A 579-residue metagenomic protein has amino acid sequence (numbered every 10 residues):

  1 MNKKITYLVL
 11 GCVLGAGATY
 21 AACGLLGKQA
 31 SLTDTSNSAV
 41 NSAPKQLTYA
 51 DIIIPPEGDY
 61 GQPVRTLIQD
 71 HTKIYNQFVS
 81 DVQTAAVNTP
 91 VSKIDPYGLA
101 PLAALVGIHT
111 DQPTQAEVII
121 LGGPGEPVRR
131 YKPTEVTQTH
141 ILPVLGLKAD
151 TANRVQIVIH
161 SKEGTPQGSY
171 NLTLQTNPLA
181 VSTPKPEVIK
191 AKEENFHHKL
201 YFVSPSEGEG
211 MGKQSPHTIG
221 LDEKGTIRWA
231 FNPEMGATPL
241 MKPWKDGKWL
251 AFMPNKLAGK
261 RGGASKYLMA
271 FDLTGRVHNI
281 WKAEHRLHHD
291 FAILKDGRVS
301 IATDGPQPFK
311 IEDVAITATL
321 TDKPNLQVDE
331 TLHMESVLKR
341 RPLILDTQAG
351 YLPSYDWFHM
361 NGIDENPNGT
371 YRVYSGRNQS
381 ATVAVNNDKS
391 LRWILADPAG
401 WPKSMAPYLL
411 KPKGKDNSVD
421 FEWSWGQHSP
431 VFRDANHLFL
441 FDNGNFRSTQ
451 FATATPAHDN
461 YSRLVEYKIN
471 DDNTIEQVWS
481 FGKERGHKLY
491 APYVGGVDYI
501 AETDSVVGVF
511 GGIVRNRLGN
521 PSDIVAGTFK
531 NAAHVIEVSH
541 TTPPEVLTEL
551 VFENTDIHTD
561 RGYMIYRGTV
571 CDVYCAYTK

Functional and structural regions predicted by a protein language model:
M1-A21: Gram-negative bacterial Sec-dependent N-terminal signal peptides
L10, L25-L26, T114: Short intrinsically disordered, low-complexity segments
T19-T35: Sec-dependent signal peptide cleavage junction
N41-A116, I120, T137-I141, L145-A152 (+1 more regions): Histidine-/acidic-rich catalytic cores in large beta-rich domains
A85, G125-Y131: Low-complexity "stalk/linker" and mucin-like segments enriched in Ser/Thr/Pro/Ala/Gly
Y131-T137: Short beta-strand segments within Ig-like beta-sandwich modules, predominantly Fibronectin type-III
